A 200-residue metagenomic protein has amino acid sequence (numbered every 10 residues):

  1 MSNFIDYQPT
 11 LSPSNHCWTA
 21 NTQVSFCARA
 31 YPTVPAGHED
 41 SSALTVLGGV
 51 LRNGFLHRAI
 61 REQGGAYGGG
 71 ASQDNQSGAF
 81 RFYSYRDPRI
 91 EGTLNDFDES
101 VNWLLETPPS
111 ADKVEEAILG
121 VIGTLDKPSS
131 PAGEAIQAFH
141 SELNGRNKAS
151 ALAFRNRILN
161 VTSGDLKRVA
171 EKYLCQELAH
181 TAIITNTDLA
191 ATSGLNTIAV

Functional and structural regions predicted by a protein language model:
M1-S25, T33-P35, T187-V200: An aromatic/glycine/proline-enriched structural segment found at the starts of mature extracellular/organellar domains
W18-N21, S72-Q73, Y173: Replace "in large, NTP-powered and nucleic-acid-processing enzymes" with "in large, NTP-powered factors and other
V24-V46, L56-V161, L178-T185: M16 family metallopeptidases and their MPP-like homologs
G49: Substrate/cofactor-recognition hotspot
R52: Short, glycine/acidic-rich beta->alpha junctions
N160-V200: In a subset of proteins, long, contiguous C-terminal domains/tails are tracked
